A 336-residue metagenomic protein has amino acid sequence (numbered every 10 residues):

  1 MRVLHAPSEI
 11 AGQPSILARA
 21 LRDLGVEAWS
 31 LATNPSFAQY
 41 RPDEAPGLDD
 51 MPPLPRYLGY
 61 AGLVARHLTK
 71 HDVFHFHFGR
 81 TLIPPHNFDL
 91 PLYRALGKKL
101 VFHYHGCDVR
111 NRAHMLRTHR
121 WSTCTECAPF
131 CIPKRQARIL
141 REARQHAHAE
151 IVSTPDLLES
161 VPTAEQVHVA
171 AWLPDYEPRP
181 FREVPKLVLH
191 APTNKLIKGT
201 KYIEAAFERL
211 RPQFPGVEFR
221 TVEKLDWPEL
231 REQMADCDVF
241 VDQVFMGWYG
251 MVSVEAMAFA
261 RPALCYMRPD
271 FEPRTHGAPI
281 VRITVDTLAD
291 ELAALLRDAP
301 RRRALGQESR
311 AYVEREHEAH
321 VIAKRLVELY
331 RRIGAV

Functional and structural regions predicted by a protein language model:
R2-P7, R66-P85, K99-F102, V239 (+1 more regions): Short N-terminal targeting/anchoring amphipathic segment
V73-H75, P91-C127, Q166: Active-site proximal beta-strand in glycosyltransferases
S122-P178: Donor nucleotide-sugar binding/catalytic pocket of nucleotide-sugar-dependent glycosyltransferases
A171-K198, E204: Conserved donor-binding/catalytic core segment of Leloir-type glycosyltransferases
D238, A258-A260: A short alpha->beta transition loop at the rim of the catalytic pocket in nucleotide-sugar-dependent
R261-C265: Short hydrophobic beta-strand element within catalytic cores of glycosyltransferases and related nucleotide-activated
E272-A293: Change "using UDP/GDP/dTDP sugars" to "using nucleotide sugars
P300-R331: A charged, aromatic-enriched C-terminal amphipathic alpha-helix characteristic of glycosyltransferases across folds
